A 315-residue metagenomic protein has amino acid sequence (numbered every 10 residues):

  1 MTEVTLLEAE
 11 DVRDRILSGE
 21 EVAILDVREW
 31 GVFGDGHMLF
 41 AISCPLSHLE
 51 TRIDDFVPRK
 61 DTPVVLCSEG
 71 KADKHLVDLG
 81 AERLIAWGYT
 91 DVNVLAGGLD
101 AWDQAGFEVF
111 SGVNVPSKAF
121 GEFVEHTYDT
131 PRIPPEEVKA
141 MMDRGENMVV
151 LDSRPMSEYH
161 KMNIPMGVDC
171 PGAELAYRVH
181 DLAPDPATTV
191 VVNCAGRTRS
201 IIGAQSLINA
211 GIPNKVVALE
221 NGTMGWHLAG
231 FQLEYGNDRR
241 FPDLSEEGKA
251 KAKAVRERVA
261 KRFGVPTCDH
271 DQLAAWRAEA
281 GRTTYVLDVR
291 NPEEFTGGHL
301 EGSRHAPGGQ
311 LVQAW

Functional and structural regions predicted by a protein language model:
M1-A23, V27-V149, S153-Y285, V289-W315: Rhodanese-like catalytic fold shared by cysteine-dependent sulfurtransferases and DSP/PTP-type phosphatases
